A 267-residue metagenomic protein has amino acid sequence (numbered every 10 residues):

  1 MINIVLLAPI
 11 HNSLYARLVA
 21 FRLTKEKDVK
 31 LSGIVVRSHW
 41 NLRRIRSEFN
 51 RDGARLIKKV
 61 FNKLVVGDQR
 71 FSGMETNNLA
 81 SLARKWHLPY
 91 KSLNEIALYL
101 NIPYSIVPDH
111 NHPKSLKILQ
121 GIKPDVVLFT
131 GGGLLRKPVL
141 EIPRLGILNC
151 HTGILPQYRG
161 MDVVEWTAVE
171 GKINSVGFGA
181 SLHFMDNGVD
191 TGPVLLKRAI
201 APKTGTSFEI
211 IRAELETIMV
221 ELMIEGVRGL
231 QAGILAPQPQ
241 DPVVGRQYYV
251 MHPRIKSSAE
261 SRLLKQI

Functional and structural regions predicted by a protein language model:
M1-I267: One-carbon transfer enzymes
